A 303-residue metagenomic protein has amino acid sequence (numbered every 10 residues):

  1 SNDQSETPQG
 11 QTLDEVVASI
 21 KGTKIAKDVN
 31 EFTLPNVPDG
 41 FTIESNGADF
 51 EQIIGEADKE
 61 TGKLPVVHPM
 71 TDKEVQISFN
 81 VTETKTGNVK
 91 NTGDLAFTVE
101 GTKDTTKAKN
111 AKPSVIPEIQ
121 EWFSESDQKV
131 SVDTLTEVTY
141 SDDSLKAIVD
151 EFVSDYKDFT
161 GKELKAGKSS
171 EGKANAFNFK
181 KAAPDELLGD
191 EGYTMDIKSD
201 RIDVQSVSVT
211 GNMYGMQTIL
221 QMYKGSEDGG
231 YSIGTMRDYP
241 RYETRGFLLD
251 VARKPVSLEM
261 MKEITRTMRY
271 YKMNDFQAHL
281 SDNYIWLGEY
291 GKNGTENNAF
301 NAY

Functional and structural regions predicted by a protein language model:
D3-T106: Beta-rich interaction/scaffold domains
T7, T98-D238: Acidic, contiguous N-terminal accessory segments
F41, S144-I148, M260: Single-residue recognition of alpha-helix capping/boundary positions
T42, E163, A176, D275-Q277: Residues at or immediately flanking beta-strands
F79, K162, M273: Short glycine/serine/threonine/alanine-rich loop segments
L188, G192-Y303: Feature activates predominantly on carbohydrate-active enzymes
